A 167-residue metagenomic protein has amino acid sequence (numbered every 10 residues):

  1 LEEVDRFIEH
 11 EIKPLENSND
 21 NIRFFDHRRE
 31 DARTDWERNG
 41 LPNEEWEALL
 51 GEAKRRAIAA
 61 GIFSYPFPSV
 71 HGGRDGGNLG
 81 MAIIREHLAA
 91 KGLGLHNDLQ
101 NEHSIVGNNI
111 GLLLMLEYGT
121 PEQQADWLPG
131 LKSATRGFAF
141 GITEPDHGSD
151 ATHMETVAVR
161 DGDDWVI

Functional and structural regions predicted by a protein language model:
L1-I105, P121-D126, G130-S133, R160-D161: Amphipathic, small/basic residue-rich leader segments at the start of a protein or domain
R74, L116-I167: Glycine-rich, Trp-frequent "lid" loop and neighboring beta-strands that shape and gate the flavin cofactor pocket
R85-E86, L112-L116: A cross-family signal for key residues in well-ordered alpha-helices that form functional helical elements
S104-L112: Short, conserved phosphate-binding/catalytic loop or strand-edge motifs used in phosphoryl-/nucleotidyl-transfer
